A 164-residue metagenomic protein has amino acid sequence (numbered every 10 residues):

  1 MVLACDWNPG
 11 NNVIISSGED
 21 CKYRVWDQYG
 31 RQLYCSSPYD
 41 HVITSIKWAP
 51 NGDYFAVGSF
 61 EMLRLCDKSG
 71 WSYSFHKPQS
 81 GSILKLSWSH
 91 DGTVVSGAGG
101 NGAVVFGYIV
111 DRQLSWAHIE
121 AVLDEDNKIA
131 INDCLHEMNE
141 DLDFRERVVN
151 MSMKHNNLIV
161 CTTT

Functional and structural regions predicted by a protein language model:
M1-V2, S37-I43, K77-I83, D143-V148: WD40/WD-repeat beta-propeller blade N-cap
C5-N11, I46-G52, S87-G92, L114-A117 (+1 more regions): Loop/turn segments within WD40 beta-propeller blades
I14, F55, V95, E120 (+1 more regions): Hydrophobic beta-strand positions that form the internal "hydrophobic ladder" of WD40/Gbeta-like beta-propeller blades
S17-D20, V57-F60, A98-N101: Conserved strand-to-loop turn within each blade of WD40 beta-propeller repeats
R24, R64-L65, V104-V105, A130: WD40 beta-propeller blade core
Q28-R31, K68-W71, V110, L135: Short loop/turn segments that connect beta-strands within beta-propeller blades
L84-S115: Blade-level signature of beta-propeller repeat domains, shared across WD40, Kelch, NHL, RCC1 and BNR/Asp-box propellers
I129-L142, T164: Surface-exposed loop/turn elements that mediate protein-protein interactions on large endomembrane-trafficking
